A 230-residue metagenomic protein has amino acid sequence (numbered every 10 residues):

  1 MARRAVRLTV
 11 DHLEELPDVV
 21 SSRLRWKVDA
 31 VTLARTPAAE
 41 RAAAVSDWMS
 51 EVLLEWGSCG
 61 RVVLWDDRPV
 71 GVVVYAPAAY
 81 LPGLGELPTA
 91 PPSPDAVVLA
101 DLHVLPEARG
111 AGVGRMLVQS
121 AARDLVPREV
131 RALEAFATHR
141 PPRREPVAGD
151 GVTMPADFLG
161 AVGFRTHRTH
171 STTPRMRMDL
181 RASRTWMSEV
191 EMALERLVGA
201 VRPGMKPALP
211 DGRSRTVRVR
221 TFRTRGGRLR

Functional and structural regions predicted by a protein language model:
M1-S58, V73, V126, R131-R230: Terminal substrate-recognition subdomain of acyl/acetyltransferases
A39, A44, E51-S58, V62-L64 (+2 more regions): Conserved acyl-donor/pantetheine-binding loop and adjacent beta-alpha core of acyl/acetyltransferases and related
W48, V98, L117-A121, G163: Short, hydrophobic/aromatic alpha-helical segments in well-folded domains
A78-Y80, E107, R140, S183: Short coil/turn motifs at secondary-structure junctions
A100-R109, H139: A short, internal acetyl-CoA/4′-phosphopantetheine-binding micro-motif in the GNAT/acyltransferase core
V104, G110-P127: Conserved acetyl-CoA-binding loop-helix of GNAT-fold acetyltransferases
